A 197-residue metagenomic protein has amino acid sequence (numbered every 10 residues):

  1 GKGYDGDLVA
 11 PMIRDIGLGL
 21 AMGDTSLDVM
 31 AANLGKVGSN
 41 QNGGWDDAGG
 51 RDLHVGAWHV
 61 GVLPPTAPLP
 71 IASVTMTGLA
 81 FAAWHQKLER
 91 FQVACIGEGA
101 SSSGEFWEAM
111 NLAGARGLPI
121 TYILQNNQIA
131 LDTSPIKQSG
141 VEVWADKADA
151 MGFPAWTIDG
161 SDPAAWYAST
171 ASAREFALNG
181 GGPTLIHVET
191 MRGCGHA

Functional and structural regions predicted by a protein language model:
G1-R116, S134-G140, A145-G152: Cofactor-binding active-site loop characterized by glycine-rich and histidine/acidic residues
A10, T121-I123, T157, L185-H187: Structured core elements
G17, Q128-L131, R192-C194: Short gly/pro/ser/thr-enriched loop/turn and capping motifs at secondary-structure boundaries
V29, F176-A197: Glycine/aspartate-rich loop-and-adjacent alpha/beta segment that forms the canonical ThDP
S101, S161-A165, R192: Acidic, metal-coordinating catalytic cores used for nucleic-acid/nucleotide bond scission and strand-transfer chemistry
E105-F106, Q125, G195: Short, function-defining helix-loop hinge/capping sites that tune catalysis or transport
A115-R116, Q125-P183: Ligand/cofactor pocket segment of small-molecule handling proteins
